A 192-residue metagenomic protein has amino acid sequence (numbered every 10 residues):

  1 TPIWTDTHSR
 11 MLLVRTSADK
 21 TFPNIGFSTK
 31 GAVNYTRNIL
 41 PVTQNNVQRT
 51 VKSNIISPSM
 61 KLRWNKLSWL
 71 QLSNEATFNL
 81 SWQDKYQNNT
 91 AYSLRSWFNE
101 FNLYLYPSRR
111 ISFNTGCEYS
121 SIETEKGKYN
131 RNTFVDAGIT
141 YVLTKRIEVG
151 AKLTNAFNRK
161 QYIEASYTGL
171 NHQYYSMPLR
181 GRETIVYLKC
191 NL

Functional and structural regions predicted by a protein language model:
T1-D6, T154-L179: Surface-exposed extracellular loop regions of Gram-negative outer-membrane beta-barrel proteins, predominantly
T1-L67: Outer membrane beta-barrel strand-and-loop segments of large Gram-negative receptors, especially TonB-dependent
D6-V14, T50-P58, A91-W97, R131-V135 (+1 more regions): Residues that define the transmembrane beta-barrel architecture of outer-membrane proteins
V14-K20, P58-K66, N99-L105, A137-Y141 (+2 more regions): Residues on the lipid-exposed face of transmembrane beta-strands in outer-membrane beta-barrel proteins
F22-T29, S68-S73, S108-T115, K145-A151 (+1 more regions): Repeated loop/turn-to-beta-strand initiation elements of outer-membrane beta-barrel proteins
V33-I39, A76-D84, C117-E123, L153-K160 (+1 more regions): Transmembrane beta-strands of outer-membrane beta-barrel pores
Q44-K126: C-terminal extracellular loops and terminal segments of Gram-negative outer membrane beta-barrel proteins
R146, G150, Y175-L192: Outer-membrane beta-barrel "beta-signal"
